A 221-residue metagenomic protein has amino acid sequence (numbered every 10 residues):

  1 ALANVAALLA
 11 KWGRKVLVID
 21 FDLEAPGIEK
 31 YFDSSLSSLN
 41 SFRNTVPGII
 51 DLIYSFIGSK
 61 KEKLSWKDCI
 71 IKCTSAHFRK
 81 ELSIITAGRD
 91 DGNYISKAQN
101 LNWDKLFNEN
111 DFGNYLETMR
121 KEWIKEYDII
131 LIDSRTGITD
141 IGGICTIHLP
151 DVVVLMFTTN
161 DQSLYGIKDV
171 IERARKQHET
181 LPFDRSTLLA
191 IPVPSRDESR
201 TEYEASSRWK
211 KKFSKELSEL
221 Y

Functional and structural regions predicted by a protein language model:
A1, V5, G58-A76, T146-V153 (+3 more regions): Solvent-exposed, charged interface segments at domain starts and junctions
A1, Y94-I95, R200-E204: A generic structural signal for short coil/turn motifs at secondary-structure boundaries
A1-E24, E29-Y31: Walker A/P-loop phosphate-binding motif and the immediately C-terminal alpha-helix
L2-A6, F32-T45, N100-N102, C145-P150 (+2 more regions): Short secondary-structure boundary/capping segments
K11-W12, D111-Y221: Conserved catalytic-core segment of NTP-binding enzymes
I19, S83-T86, L189-R196: Extended hydrophobic secondary-structure segments that form protein cores and membrane-embedded regions
L23-E122: P-loop/Walker-type NTP enzyme "switch/lid" segment
